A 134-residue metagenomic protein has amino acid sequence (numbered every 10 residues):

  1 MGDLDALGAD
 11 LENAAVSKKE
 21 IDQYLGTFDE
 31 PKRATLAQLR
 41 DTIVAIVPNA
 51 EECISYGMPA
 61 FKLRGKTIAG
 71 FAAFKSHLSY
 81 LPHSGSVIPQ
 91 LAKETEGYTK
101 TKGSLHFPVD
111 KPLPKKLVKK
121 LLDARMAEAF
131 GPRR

Functional and structural regions predicted by a protein language model:
G2-R134: Charge-dense, helix-prone N-terminal extensions
